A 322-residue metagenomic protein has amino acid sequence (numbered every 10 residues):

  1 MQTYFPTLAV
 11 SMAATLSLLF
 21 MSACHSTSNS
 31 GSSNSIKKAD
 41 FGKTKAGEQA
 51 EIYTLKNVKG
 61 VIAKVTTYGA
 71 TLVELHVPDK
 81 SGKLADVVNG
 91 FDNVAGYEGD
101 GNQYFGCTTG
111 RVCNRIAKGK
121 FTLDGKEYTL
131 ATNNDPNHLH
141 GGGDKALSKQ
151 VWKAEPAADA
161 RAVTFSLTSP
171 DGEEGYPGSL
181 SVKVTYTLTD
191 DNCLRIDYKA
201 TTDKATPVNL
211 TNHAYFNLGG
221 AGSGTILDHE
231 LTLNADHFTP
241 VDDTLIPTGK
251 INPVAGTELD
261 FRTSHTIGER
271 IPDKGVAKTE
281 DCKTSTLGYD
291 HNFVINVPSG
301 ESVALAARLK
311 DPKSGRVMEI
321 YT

Functional and structural regions predicted by a protein language model:
M1-M12: Bacterial N-terminal signal peptides that target proteins for export
S11-A14, A277: N-terminal non-cleavable signal-anchor helices
F20-A23: C-terminal motif of bacterial Sec signal peptides marking the signal peptidase cleavage site
H25-V61, T67-T322: An exposed, glycine/acidic-rich loop-and-rim segment of catalytic or binding clefts
